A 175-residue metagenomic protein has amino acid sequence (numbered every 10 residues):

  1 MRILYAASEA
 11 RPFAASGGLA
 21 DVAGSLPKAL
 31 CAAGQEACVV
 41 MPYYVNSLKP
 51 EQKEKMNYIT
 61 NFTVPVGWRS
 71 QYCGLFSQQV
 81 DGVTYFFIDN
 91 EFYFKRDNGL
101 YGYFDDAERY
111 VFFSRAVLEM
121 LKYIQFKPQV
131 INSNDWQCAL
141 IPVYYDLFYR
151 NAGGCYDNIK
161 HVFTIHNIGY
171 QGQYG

Functional and structural regions predicted by a protein language model:
M1-G175: Catalytic cores of nucleotide-sugar-dependent glycosyltransferases that transfer UDP/GDP/TDP-activated
